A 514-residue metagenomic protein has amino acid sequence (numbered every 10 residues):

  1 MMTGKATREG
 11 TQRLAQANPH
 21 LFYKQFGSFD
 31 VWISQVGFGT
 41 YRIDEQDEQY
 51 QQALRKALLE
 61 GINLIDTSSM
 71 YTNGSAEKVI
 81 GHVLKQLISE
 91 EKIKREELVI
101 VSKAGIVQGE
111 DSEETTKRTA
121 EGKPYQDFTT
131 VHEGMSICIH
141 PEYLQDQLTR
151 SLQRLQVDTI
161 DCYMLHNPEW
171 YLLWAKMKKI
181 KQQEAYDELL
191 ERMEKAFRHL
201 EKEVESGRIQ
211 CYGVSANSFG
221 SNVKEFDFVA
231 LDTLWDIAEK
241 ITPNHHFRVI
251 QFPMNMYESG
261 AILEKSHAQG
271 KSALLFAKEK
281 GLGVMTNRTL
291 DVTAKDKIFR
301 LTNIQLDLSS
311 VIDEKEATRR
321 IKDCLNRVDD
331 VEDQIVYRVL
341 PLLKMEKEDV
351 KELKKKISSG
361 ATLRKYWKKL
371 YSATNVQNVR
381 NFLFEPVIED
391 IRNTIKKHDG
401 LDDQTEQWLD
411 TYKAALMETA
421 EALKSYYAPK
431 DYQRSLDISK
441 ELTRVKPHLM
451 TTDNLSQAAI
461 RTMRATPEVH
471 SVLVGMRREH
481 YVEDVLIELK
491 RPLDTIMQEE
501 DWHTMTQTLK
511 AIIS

Functional and structural regions predicted by a protein language model:
M1-A120, Q126-G134, E142-Q145, D158 (+8 more regions): N-terminal binding-site loop/beta-alpha segment at the start of enzyme catalytic domains that lines or forms
G4-H20, N73, P168-S514: Beta/alpha (TIM)-barrel catalytic core signal, keyed to glycine-rich beta->alpha loops juxtaposed to Asp/Glu that bind
V36-F38, I100, S151, I160 (+2 more regions): Structural signal for hydrophobic
E45-L58, I137-R154, D227-E239, L455-T462: Short, acidic/polar
D66-T67, V101-S102, T159-L165, I209-A216: Short beta-strand segments at enzyme active-site cores
K92, Q156-V157, T242, M450: Residue-level recognition of short, structured coil/turn motifs that connect secondary structure elements
A120-P124, K265-A268: Low-complexity, polar-biased intrinsically disordered regions enriched in Pro/Ser/Thr/Gly
L152-K178: Active-site groove signature of glycoside hydrolases
